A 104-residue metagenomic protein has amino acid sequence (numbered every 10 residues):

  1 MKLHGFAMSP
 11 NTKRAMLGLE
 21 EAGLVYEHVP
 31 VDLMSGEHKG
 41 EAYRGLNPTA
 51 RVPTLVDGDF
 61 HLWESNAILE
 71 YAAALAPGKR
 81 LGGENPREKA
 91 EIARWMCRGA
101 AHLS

Functional and structural regions predicted by a protein language model:
M1-M8, K13-S104: GST-like domain detector, emphasizing the conserved glutathione-binding G-site in the N-terminal thioredoxin-like
